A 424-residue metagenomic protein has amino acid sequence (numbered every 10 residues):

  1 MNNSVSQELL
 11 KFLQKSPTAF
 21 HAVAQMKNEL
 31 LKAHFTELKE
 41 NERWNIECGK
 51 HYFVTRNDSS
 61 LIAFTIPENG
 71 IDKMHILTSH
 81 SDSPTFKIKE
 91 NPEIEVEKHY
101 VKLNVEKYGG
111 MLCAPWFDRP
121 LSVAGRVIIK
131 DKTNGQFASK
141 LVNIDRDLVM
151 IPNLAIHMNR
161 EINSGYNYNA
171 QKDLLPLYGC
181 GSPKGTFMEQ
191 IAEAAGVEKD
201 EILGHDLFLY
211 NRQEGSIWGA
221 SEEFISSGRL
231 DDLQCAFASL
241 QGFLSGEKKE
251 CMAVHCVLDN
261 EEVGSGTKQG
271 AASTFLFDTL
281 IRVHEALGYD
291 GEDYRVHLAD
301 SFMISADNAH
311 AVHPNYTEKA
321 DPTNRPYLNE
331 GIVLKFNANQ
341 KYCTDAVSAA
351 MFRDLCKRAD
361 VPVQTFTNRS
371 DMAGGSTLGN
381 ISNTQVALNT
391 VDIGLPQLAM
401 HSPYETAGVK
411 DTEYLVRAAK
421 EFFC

Functional and structural regions predicted by a protein language model:
M1-C424: N-terminal hydrophobic/helix-forming segments and targeting peptides
